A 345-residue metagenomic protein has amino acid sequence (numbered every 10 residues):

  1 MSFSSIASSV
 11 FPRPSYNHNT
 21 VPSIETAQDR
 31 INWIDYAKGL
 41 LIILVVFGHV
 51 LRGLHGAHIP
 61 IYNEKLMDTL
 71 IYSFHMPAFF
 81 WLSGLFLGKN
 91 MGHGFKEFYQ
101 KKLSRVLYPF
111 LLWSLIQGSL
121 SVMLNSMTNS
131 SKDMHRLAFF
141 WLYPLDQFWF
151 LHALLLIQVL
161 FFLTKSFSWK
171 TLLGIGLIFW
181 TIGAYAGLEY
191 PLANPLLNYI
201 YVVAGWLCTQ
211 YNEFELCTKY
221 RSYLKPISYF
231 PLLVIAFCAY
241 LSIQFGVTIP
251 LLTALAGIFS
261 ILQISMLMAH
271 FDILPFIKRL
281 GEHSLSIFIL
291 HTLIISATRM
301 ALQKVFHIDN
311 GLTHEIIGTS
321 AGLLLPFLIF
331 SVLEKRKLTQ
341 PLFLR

Functional and structural regions predicted by a protein language model:
S2-R345: Alpha-helical transmembrane segments and their immediate juxtamembrane cytosolic regions
